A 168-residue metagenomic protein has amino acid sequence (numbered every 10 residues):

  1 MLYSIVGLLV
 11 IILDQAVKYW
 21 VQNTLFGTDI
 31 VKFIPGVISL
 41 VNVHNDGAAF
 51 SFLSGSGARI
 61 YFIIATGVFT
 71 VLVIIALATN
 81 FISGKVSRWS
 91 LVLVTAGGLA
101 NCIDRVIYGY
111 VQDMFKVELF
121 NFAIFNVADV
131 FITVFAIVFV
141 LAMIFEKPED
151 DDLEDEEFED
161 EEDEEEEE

Functional and structural regions predicted by a protein language model:
M1-E168: Alpha-helical transmembrane bundles and membrane-interface segments of multipass inner-membrane proteins
